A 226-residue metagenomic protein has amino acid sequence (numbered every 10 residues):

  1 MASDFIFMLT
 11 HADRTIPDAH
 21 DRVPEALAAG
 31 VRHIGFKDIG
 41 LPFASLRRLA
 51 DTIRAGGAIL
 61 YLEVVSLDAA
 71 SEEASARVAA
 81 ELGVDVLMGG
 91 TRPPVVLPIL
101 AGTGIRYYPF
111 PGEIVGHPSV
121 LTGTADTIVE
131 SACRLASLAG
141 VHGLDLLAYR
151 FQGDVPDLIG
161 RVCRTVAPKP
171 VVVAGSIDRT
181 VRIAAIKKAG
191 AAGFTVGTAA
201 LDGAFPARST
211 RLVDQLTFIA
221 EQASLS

Functional and structural regions predicted by a protein language model:
M1-Y61, S66-A70, A76-G83, C133-S137 (+2 more regions): Conserved N-terminal beta1-alpha1 strand-loop-helix module at the mouth
S3-T10, R32-F36, L60-V64, V86-G89 (+4 more regions): Hydrophobic faces of well-ordered beta-strands that scaffold small-molecule active sites in alpha/beta enzyme cores
F7, V115-S119, D202-P206: A short acidic, helix-capping loop that chelates divalent metal ions and anchors anionic groups
L27, R54, A101, K187-K188: Anion (oxyanion) recognition and catalysis
R47, T122-E130, D154-G160, S209-Q215: Charged helix-capping and loop-helix junction motifs
D51-I59, V96-Y107, I114, V166-V173 (+2 more regions): Short acidic, glycine/proline-enriched helix-loop-strand junctions
G57, V65, A70-F151, T165: Conserved anion-binding
L82-V95, A139-F151, S176-D178, R182 (+1 more regions): Glycine-rich phosphate-binding active-site loops on the catalytic face of alpha/beta enzymes
